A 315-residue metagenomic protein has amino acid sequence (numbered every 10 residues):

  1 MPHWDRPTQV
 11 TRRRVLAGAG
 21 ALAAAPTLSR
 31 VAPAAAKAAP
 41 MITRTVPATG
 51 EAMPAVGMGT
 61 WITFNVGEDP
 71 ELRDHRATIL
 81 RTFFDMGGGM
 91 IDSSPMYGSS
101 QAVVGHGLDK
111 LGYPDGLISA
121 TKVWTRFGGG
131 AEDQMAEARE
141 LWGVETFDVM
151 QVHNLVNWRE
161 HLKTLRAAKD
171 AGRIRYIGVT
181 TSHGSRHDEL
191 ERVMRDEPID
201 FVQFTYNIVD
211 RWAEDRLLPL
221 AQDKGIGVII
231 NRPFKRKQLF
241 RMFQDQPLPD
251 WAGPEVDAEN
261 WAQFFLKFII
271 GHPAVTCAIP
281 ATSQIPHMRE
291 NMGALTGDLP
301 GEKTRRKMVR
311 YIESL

Functional and structural regions predicted by a protein language model:
M1-V10: N-terminal secretory signal peptides
L22-A25, V46, F201, R216-L315: Structured C-terminal cap/extension of enzyme domains
S29-G57, D69: C-terminal segment of N-terminal export signals and the immediately downstream linker at the start of the mature
V46, M58, I91, V104 (+7 more regions): Conserved, mostly hydrophobic/aromatic
W61-R73, K122-G128: Active-site mouth loops of central-metabolism enzymes
G67, T125-R216, Q222-I229, G271: Glycine/proline-rich, positively charged, aromatic-decorated active-site loop/lid region on the catalytic face
D92-G107: Glycine-rich, proline-tolerant flexible connector loops at the mouths of alpha/beta enzymes
G105-S119: Alpha-helix-loop-beta-strand connector modules within alpha/beta enzyme cores
